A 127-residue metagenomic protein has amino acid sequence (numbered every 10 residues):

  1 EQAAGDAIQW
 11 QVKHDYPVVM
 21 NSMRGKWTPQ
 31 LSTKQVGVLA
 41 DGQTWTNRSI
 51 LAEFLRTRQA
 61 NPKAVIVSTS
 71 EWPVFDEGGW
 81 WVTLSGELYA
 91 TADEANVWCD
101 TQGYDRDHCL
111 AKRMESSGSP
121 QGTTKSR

Functional and structural regions predicted by a protein language model:
E1-R127: Acidic/polar low-complexity segments and flexible, solvent-exposed patches
